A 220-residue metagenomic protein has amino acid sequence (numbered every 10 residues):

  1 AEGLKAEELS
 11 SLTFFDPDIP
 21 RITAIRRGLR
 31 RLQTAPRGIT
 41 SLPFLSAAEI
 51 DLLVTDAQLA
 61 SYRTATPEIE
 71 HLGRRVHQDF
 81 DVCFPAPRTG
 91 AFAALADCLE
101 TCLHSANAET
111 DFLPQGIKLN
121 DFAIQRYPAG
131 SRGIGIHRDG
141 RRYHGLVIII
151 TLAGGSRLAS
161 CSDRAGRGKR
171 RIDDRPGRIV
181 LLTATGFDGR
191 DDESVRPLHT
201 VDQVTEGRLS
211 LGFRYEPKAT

Functional and structural regions predicted by a protein language model:
G3-E7, T13: N- or domain-start disorder-to-order transition segments that initiate the globular core
F14-E109: Non-heme Fe(II)/2-oxoglutarate
R30, R138-D139, I148, R170-R171 (+1 more regions): Beta-strand elements of modular eukaryotic interaction domains
P36, D121, G145-V147, G177 (+1 more regions): Short, surface-exposed beta-edge/turn micro-motifs
A47, R141, R175-I179: A short, sequence-level motif marking secondary-structure junctions
R74-R157: Conserved double-stranded beta-helix
A159-T220: Catalytic core of Fe(II)/2-oxoglutarate
